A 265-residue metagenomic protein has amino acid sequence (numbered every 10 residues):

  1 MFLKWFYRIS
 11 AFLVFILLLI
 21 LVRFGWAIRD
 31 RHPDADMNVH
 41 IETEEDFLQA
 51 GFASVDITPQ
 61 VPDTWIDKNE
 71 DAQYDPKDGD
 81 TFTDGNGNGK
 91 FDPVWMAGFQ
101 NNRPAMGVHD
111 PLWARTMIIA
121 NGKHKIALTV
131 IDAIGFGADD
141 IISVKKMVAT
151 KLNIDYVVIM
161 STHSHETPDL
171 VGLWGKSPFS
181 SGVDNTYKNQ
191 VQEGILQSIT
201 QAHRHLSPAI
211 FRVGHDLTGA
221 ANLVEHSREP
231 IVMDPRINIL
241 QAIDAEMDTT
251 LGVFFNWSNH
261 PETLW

Functional and structural regions predicted by a protein language model:
F2-F12, I20-M160, T167-W265: Conserved beta-alpha junction segments in alpha/beta enzyme cores
